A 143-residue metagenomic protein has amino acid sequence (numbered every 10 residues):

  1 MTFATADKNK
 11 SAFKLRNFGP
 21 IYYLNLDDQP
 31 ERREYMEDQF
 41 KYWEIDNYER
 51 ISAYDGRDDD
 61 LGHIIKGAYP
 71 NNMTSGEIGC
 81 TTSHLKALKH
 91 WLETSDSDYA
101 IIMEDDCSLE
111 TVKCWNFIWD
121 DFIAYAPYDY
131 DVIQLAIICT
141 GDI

Functional and structural regions predicted by a protein language model:
M1-M103, C107-I143: An acidic/histidine-cluster motif and surrounding catalytic segment that typifies divalent-metal-assisted enzyme active
